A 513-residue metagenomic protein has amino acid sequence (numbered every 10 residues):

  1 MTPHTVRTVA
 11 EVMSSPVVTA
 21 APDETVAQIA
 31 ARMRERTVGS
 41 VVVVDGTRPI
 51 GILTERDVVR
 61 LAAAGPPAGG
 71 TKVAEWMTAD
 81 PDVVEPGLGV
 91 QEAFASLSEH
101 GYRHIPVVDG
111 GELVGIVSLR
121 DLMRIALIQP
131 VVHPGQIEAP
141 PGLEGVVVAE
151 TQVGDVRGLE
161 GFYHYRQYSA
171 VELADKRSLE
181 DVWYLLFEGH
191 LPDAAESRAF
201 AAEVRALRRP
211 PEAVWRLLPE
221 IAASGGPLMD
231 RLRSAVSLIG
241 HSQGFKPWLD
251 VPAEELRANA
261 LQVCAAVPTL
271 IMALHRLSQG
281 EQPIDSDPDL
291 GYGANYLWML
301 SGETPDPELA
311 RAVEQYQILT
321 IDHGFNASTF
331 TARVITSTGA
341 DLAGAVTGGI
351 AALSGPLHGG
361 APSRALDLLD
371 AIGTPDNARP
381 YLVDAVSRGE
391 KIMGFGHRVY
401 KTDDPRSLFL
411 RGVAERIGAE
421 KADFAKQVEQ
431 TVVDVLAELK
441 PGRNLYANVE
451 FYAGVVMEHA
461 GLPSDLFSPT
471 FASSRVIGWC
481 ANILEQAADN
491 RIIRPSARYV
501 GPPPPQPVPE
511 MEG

Functional and structural regions predicted by a protein language model:
H4-V17, G70-P81: Bateman (tandem CBS) regulatory domains
R7, E24, L53, T71 (+2 more regions): Short beta-to-alpha loop/turn elements within the nucleotide-binding domains of ABC transporters
V18, S40-V42, I50-G51, A74 (+7 more regions): Structural motif
T19-T37, V44, V83-G101, V108-D109 (+1 more regions): The conserved cystathionine-beta-synthase
M33-R36, V41-D57, L97, I105-R120: A glycine-centered beta-loop-beta connector
V59-V73, L122-P134: A short, polar/charged loop-to-alpha-helix boundary motif
M123-G513: Hydrophobic alpha-helical bundle cores within soluble ligand-binding/oligomerization subdomains
